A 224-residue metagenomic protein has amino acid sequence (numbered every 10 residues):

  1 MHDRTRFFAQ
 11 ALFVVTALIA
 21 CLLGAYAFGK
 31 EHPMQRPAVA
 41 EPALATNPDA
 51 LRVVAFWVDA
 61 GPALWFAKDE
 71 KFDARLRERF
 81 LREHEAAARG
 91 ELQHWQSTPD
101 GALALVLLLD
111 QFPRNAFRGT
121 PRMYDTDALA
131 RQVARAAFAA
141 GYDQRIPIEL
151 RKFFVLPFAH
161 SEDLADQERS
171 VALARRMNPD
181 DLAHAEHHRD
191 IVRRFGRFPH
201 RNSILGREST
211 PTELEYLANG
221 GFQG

Functional and structural regions predicted by a protein language model:
H2-V14: N-terminal Sec-pathway targeting helices
F13-L22: Hydrophobic membrane-insertion alpha-helices, especially the h-region of bacterial N-terminal signal peptides
L23-K30: Juxtamembrane cytosolic interface motif at the C-terminal end of transmembrane helices
K30-G224: Intrinsically disordered, low-complexity activation-like regions
